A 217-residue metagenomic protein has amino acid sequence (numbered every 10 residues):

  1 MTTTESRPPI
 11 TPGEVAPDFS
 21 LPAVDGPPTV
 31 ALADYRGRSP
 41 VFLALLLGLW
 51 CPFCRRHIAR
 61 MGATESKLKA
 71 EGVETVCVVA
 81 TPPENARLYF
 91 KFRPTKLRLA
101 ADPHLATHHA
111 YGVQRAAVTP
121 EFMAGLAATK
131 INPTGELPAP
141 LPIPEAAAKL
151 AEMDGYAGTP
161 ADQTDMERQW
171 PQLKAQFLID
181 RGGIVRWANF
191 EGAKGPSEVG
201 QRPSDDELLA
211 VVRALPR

Functional and structural regions predicted by a protein language model:
M1-A33: N-terminal "domain-start" segment that seeds a small globular fold
A16-P17, F42, L173-A175: Short loop/turn microsegments at loop-to-beta-strand junctions
V30-G62, E74-T75: Short active-site neighborhood of thiol/selenol oxidoreductases, capturing the structured segment around
L47, A80, R181: Cofactor-binding loop segments of dinucleotide-utilizing enzymes, especially the Rossmann-like FAD- and NAD(P)+-binding
H57-A110, A116: Structural microenvironment flanking redox-active thiols in thiol-disulfide oxidoreductases
D102-E198: Thiol/selenol-based redox catalytic cores and closely related redox-interacting motifs
G192-L215: A short, polar/charged loop-to-alpha-helix boundary motif
